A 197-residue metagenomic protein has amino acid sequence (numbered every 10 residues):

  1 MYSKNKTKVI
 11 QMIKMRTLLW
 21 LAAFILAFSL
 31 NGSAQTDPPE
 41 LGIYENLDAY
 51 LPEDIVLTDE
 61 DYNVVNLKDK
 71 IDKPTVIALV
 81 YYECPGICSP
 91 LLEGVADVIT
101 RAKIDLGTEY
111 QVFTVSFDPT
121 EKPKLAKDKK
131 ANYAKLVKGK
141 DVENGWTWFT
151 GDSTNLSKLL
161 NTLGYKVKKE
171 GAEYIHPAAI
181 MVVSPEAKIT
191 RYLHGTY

Functional and structural regions predicted by a protein language model:
N5-L19: Bacterial N-terminal signal peptides that target proteins for export
W20-S29: Bacterial N-terminal signal peptides
L30-A34: Sec/Tat signal peptide C-region and signal peptidase I cleavage site
Q35-K68, E93-T100: N-terminal "domain-start" segment that seeds a small globular fold
Y50-P52, I71-P74, G107-V112, E143 (+1 more regions): Extracytoplasmic
L67-V95: Short active-site neighborhood of thiol/selenol oxidoreductases, capturing the structured segment around
L92-L156: Structural microenvironment flanking redox-active thiols in thiol-disulfide oxidoreductases
L136-Y197: Thiol/selenol-based redox catalytic cores and closely related redox-interacting motifs
